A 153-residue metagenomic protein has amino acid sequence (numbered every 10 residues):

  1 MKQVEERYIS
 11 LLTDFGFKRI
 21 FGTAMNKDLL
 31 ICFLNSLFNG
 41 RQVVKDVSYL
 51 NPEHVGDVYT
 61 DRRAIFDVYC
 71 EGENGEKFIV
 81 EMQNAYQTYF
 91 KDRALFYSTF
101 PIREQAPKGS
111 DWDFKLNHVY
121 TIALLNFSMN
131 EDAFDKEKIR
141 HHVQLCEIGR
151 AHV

Functional and structural regions predicted by a protein language model:
M1-H152: Elongated, amphipathic alpha-helical interaction scaffolds
